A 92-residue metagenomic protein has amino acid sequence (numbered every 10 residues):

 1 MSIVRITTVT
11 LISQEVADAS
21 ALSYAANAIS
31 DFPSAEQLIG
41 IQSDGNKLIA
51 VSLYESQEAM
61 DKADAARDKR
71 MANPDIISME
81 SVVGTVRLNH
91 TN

Functional and structural regions predicted by a protein language model:
M1-K69, D75-N92: Short S/T/G/P-rich N-terminal loop/turn motif that feeds into the first structured element of a domain
